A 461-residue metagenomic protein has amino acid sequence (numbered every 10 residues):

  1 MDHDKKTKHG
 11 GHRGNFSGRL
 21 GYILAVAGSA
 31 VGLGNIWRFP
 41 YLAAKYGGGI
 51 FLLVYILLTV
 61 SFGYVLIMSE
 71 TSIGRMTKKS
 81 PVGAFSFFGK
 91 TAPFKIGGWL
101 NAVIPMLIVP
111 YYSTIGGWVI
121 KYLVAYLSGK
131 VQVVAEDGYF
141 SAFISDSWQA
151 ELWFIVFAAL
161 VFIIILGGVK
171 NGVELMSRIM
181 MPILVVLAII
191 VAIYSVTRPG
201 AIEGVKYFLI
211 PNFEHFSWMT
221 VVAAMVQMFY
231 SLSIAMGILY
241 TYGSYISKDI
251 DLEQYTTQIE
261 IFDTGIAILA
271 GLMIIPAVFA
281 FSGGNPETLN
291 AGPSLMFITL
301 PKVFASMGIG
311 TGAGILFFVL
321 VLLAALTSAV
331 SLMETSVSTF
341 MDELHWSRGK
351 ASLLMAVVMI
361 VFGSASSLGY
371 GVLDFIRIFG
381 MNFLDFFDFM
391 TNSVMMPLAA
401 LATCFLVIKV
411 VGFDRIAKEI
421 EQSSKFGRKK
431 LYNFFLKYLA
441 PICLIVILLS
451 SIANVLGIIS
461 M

Functional and structural regions predicted by a protein language model:
M1-W37, L66-T71, R75-F88, A92-W99 (+2 more regions): Membrane-interface "cap" regions at the ends of multi-pass membrane proteins
D2-H12, F16, E174, R178-L326 (+1 more regions): Membrane-embedded translocation segments of transport machinery
G10-R13, Y41-Y46, P81-L100, S113-G172 (+5 more regions): Inter-helical loop and helix-membrane interface segments of multi-pass membrane transporters/permeases
N15-V26, I50-V54, A92-M106, L152-F157 (+5 more regions): Select transmembrane alpha-helical segments in multipass membrane proteins
G18-L58, G243, Q254-T257, I261-T264 (+2 more regions): Transmembrane helix-boundary motif of multi-pass solute transporters/channels
G21-Y22, S29, S147-L152, F262-I268 (+4 more regions): Loop-to-transmembrane helix boundary motifs in multi-pass membrane proteins
L42-Y46, P93-I108, S141, V156-M180 (+3 more regions): Membrane-water interface regions at transmembrane-helix termini and the short interhelical loops of multi-pass membrane
I96-A102, H345-A356, D388-L444: C-terminal membrane-solvent junction of multi-pass transporters and transport-like membrane proteins
